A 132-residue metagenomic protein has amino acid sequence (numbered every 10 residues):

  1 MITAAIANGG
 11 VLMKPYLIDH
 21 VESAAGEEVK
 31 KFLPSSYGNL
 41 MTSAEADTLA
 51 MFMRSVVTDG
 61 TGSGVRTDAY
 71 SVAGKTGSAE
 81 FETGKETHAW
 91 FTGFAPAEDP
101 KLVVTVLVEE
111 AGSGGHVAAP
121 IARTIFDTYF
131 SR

Functional and structural regions predicted by a protein language model:
M1-S36, A44, M53-R132: Active-site beta-strand/loop architecture of penicillin-binding DD-peptidases
